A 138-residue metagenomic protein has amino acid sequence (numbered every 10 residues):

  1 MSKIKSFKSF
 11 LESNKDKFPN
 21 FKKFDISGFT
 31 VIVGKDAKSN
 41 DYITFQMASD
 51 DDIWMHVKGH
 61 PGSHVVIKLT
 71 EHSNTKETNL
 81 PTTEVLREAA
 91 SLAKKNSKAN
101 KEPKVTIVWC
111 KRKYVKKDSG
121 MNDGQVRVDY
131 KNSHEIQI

Functional and structural regions predicted by a protein language model:
S2-I138: Duplex nucleic acid-engaging cores and interfaces of nucleic-acid transaction enzymes
